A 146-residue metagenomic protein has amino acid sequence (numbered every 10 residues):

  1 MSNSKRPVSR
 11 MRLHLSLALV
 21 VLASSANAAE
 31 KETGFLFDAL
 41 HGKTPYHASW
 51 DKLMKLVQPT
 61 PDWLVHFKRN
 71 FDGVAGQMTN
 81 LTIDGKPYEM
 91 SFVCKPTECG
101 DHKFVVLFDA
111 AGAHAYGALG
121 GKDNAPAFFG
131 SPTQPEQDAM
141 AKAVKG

Functional and structural regions predicted by a protein language model:
S2-L15: Bacterial N-terminal signal peptides that target proteins for export
L15-V21: Hydrophobic helical h-region of N-terminal Sec-dependent signal peptides in bacterial secretory/periplasmic proteins
A23-A26: N-terminal signal peptide c-region/cleavage motif recognized by signal peptidases
A29-L53, G121-G146: C-terminal partner/receptor-binding element of secreted or periplasmic proteins
K55-Y116: Mature extracytoplasmic domains of secretory-pathway proteins
